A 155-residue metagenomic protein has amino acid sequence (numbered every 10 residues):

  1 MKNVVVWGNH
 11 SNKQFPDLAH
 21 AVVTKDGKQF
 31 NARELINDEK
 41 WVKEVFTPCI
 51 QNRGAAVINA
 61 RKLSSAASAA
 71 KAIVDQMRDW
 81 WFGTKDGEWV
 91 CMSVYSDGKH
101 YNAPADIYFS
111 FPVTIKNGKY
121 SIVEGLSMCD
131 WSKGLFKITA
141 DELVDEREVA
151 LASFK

Functional and structural regions predicted by a protein language model:
M1-K155: C-terminal substrate-binding/catalytic lobe of Rossmann-fold NAD(P)-dependent dehydrogenases
